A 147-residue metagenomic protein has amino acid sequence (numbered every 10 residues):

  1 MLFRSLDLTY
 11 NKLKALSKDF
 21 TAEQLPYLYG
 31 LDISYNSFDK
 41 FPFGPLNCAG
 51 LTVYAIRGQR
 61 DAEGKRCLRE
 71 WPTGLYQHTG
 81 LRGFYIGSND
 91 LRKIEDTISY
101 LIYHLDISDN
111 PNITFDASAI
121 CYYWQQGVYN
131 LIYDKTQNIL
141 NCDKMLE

Functional and structural regions predicted by a protein language model:
M1-L2: Short, small-residue-biased leader/transition segments that mark boundaries at the very start of proteins
D7, D32, A55-G58, Y85 (+2 more regions): Conserved positional slot within leucine-rich repeat
L8-N11, N36, Q59, K65-R66 (+2 more regions): Consensus "Asn ladder" position of solenoid repeat domains
L16-D19, F41, W71, I94 (+1 more regions): Canonical leucine-rich repeat
D19-F20, G74-L75, I98, A119-I120 (+1 more regions): Small-residue (G/S/T/A) turn/hinge positions that recur once per unit in extracellular repeat modules
A22-L28, L46-L51, Q77-L81, S99-I102 (+1 more regions): Leucine-rich repeat
A62, I107-E147: Membrane-proximal C-terminal cap and juxtamembrane stalk of leucine-rich repeat ectodomains
